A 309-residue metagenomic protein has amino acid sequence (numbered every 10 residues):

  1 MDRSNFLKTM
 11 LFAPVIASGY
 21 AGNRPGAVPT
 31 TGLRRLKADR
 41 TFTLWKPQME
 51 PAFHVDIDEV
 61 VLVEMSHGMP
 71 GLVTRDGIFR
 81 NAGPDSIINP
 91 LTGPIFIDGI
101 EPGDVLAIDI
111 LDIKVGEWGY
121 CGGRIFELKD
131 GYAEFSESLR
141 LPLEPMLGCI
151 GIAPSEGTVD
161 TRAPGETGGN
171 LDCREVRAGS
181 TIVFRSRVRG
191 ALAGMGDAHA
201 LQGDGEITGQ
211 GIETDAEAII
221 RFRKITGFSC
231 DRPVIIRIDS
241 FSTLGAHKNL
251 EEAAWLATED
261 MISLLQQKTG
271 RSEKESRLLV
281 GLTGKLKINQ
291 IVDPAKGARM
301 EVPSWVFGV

Functional and structural regions predicted by a protein language model:
M1, Y20-T43: C-terminal segment of N-terminal export signals and the immediately downstream linker at the start of the mature
N5-R24: N-terminal export signals
R34-I78, G83: N-terminal, Lys/Arg-enriched amphipathic/low-complexity engagement segments that precede the first folded domain
K37-K46, D85-L91, V159-T167: Short, structured beta-strand/loop micro-motifs enriched in basic residues and often containing a Trp
G68-F79, I113-C121, G190-A200, I291: Short, Lys/Arg- and Gly-enriched loop/turn segments at beta-strand edges
D112-R177, V183: Intrinsically disordered, low-complexity linker/loop segments enriched in Gly/Pro and charged/polar residues
L147, P154-G165, R174, S180-L250: Conserved mixed alpha/beta catalytic, RNA-binding, or beta-rich assembly cores of soluble enzyme, regulatory
